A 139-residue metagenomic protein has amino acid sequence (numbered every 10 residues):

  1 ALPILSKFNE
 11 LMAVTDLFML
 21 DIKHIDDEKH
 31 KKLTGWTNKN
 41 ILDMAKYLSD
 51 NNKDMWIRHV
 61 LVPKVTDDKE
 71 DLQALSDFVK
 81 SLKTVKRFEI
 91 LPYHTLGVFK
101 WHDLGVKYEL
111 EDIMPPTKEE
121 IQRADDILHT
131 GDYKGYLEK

Functional and structural regions predicted by a protein language model:
A1-L96, H102: Conserved AdoMet/S-adenosylmethionine-binding subsite of the radical SAM
D77-K80, K86, H102-I127: A structural motif corresponding to the C-terminal lobe/cap of the Radical SAM core domain
T130-K139: Radical SAM enzyme core and accessory elements
